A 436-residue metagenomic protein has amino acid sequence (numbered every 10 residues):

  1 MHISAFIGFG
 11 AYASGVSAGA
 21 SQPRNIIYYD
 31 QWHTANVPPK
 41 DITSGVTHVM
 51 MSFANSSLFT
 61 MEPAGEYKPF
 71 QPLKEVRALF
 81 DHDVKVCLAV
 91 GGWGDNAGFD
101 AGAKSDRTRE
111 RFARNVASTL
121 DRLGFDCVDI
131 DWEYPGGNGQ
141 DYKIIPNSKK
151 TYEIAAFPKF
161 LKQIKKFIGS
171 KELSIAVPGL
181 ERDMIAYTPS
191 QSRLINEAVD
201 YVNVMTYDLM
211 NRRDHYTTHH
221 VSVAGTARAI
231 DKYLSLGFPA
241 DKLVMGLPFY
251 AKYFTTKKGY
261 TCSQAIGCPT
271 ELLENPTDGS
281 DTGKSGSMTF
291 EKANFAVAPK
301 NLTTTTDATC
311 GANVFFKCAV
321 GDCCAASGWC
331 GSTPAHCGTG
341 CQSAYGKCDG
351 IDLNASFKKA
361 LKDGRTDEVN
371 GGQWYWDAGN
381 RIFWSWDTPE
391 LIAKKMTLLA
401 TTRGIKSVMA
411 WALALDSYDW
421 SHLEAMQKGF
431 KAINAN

Functional and structural regions predicted by a protein language model:
M1-G19: Fungal secretory targeting signals
G19-L120, P146, T218-H219, A344-G350 (+4 more regions): Glycan-recognition patch characteristic of GH18 chitinases/ENGases and related GlcNAc/peptidoglycan-binding proteins
Y29-Q31, F53, L88-G92, W132-Y134 (+4 more regions): A cross-domain feature marking catalytic cores of carbohydrate-active enzymes and several ubiquitous metabolic/repair
W32-P38, K68-V76, R114-V116, E181-R193 (+2 more regions): Alpha-helical scaffolding within the catalytic cores of extracellular/periplasmic polymer-degrading hydrolases
V49, L88, I130, V202 (+3 more regions): Conserved, mostly hydrophobic/aromatic
L58-K68, P135-K300: Substrate-binding surface in catalytic domains of secreted glycosidases
V90, L247-T309, C341-L398, M426-I433: Glycan-binding loop/region signatures in secreted carbohydrate-active enzymes
T306-D349: Secreted, short cysteine-rich peptides and small extracellular cysteine-rich domains stabilized by multiple disulfide
